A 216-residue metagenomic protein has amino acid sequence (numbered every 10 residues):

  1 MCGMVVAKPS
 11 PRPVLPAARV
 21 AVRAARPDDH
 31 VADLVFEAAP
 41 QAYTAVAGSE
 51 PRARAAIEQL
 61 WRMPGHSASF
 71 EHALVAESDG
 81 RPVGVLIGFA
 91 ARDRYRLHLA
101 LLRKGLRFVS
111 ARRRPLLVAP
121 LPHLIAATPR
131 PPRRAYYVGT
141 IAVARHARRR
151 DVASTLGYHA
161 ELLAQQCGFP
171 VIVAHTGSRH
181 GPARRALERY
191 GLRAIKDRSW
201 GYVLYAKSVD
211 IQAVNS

Functional and structural regions predicted by a protein language model:
C2-D29, S208-S216: Conserved N-terminal entry element of GNAT/NAT acetyltransferase domains
V20-D33, T44-A45, A91: A short beta-loop-alpha structural element at the N-terminal edge of CoA-dependent acyl/N-acetyltransferase catalytic
A39-W61, R107-V109: Conserved GNAT-fold acetyl-CoA-binding loop/helix
P51-A73, E77-D79, I125-A127: Active-site rim helix/loop that mediates acceptor-substrate recognition in acyltransferases
V75, R81-A90, Y137, A142: Conserved beta-strand in the GNAT
D93-A135: Conserved acyl-donor/pantetheine-binding loop and adjacent beta-alpha core of acyl/acetyltransferases and related
R134-Y136, R148, A164-T176: Conserved GNAT acetyl-CoA-binding A-motif
R149-L162, Q166, R189: Conserved acetyl-CoA-binding loop-helix of GNAT-fold acetyltransferases
